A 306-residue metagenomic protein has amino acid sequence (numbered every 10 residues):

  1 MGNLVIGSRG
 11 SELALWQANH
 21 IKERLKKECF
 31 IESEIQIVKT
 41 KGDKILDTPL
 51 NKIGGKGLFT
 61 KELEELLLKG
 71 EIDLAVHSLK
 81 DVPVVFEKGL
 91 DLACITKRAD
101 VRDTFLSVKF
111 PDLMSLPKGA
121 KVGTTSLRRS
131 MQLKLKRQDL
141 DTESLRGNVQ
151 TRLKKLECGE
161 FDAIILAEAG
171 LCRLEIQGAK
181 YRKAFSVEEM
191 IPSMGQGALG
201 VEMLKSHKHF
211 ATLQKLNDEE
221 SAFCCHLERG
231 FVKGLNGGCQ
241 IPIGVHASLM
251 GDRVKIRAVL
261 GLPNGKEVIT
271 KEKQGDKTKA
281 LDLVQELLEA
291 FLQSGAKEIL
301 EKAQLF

Functional and structural regions predicted by a protein language model:
M1-L46, K52, L135-F306: Small-molecule-sensing regulatory modules
T48-D73: Short, structured active-site "lid" loops
L66-L68, V82, E87: Extracytoplasmic loops/domains of multi-pass membrane proteins
I72-V76, D162-A163: Short, Asp-centered acidic motifs that coordinate Mg2+ and/or phosphate in catalytic or ligand-binding sites
L79-K80, K88-L140: A conserved helix-loop-strand patch within extracytoplasmic ligand-binding domains of the periplasmic binding
L79-V82, A169-L171: Short glycine-rich anion-binding loops that position phosphate/pyrophosphate groups of nucleotides and phosphorylated
V85, Q132, L174: Glycine/Thr-rich phosphate-binding loops of Rossmann-like dinucleotide-binding domains
